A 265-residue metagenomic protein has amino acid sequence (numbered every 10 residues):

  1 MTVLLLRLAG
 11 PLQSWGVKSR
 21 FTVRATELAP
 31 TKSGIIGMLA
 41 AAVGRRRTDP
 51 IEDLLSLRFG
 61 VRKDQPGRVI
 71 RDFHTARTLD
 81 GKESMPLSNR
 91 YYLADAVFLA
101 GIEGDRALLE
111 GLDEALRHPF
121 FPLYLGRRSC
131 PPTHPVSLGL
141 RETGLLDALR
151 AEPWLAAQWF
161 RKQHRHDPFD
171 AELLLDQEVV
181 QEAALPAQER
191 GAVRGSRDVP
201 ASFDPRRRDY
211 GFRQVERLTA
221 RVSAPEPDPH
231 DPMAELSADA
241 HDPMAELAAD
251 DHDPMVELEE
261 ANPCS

Functional and structural regions predicted by a protein language model:
T2, V17-G81: Glycine/small-residue-rich interface belts in oligomeric ring/scaffold proteins and their assembly partners
L8-S14: Short polar catalytic/cofactor-binding loops
L12, R58, V97-L99: Structural motif
D64-S265: Internal, well-folded beta-alpha domain core
